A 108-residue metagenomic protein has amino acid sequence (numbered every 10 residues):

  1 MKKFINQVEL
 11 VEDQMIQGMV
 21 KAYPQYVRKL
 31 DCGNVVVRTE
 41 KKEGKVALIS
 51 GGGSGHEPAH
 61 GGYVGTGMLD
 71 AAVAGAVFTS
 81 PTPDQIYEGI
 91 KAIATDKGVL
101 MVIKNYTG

Functional and structural regions predicted by a protein language model:
M1-A47: N-terminal amphipathic/basic leader segments beginning at the initiator methionine
I5-E12, I16, E57, G61 (+3 more regions): Generic structural signal for well-ordered, non-membrane alpha-helical segments in soluble metabolic enzymes
M15-V27, A72, I90, A94 (+2 more regions): Structural signal for hydrophobic packing residues in well-ordered secondary-structure cores of soluble enzyme domains
V35-T66: Glycine-rich, flexible N-terminal cofactor/catalytic loop recognition
V46-G53, L69-A72, A76, G98-T107: Short glycine-rich or small-residue beta-strand-to-loop segments that form or flank ligand, phosphate, metal/Fe-S
H56, Y63-K97: Glycine-rich oxoanion-binding loops at beta->alpha junctions
